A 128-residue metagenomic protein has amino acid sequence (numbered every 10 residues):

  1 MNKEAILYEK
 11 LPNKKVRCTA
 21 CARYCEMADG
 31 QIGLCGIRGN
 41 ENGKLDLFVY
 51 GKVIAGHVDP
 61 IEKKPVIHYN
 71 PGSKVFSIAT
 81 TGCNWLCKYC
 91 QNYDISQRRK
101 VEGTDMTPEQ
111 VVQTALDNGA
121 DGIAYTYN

Functional and structural regions predicted by a protein language model:
M1-S73: Flexible, acidic/Gly-rich N-terminal and inter-domain linker regions that tether and position cofactor-handling modules
N40-N128: Conserved Radical SAM active-site core
